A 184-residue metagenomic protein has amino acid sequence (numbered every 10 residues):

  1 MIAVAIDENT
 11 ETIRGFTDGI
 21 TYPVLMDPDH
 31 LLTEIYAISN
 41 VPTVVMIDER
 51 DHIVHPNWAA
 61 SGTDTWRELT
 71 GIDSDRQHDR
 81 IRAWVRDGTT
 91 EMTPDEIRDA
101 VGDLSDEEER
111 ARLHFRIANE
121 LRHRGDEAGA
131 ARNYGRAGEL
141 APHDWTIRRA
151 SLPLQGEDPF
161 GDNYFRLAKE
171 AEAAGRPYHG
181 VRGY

Functional and structural regions predicted by a protein language model:
M1-V4, D18: Conserved helix-turn-beta segment immediately C-terminal to the redox Cys motif in thioredoxin-like folds
E11-V41, V45-I47: Short, internal strand/loop/helix patches that form the active-site neighborhood or redox-interaction surface
D48-G129, Q155: Thiol-/selenol-based redox modules, centered on thioredoxin-like and closely related oxidoreductase domains
E108, A141-P142: Short coil turns that delineate tetratricopeptide repeat
G129-A130, R136: Alpha-helical positions within canonical tetratricopeptide repeat
L140-A141, D158: Alpha-helical junction/boundary sensor with strong preference for TPR arrays
L154-G183: Alpha-helical linker/edge segments of TPR/alpha-solenoid repeat scaffolds and analogous pre-/post-domain helices
